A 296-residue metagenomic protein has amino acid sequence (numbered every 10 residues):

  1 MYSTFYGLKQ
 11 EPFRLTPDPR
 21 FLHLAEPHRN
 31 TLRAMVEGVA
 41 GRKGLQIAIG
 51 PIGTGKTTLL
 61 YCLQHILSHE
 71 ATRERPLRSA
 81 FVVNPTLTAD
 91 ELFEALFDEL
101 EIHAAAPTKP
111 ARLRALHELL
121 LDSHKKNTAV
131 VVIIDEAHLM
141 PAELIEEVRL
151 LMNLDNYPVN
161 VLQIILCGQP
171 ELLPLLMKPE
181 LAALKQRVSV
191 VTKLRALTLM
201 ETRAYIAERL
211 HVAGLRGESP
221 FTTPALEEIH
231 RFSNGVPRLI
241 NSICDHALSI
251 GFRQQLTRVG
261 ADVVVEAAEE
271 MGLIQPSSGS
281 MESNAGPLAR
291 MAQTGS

Functional and structural regions predicted by a protein language model:
Y2-F13, P19, V259-S296: Trafficking entry modules
L8-F13, P76-R78, L87-A106: Conserved NTP-binding/hydrolysis module of P-loop NTPases
R29-V39: Pre-Walker A adenine-sensing motif
G41-H65: Walker A/P-loop nucleotide-binding motif
I47-P51, T58, A111-A115, L139-L144 (+2 more regions): Sensor-1/coupling segment of RecA-like P-loop NTPase cores
E70-N84: Conserved catalytic segments around the Walker B and adjacent sensor/switch elements of P-loop NTPase domains
T88-E91, A104-E147, N156-V159, T198-T202 (+2 more regions): Mid-core helix/loop region of P-loop NTP-binding domains shared across ATPases and GTPases
I102, D122-N127, I165, L173-P237 (+3 more regions): Helix-loop-helix "sensor" segment of P-loop NTPases
